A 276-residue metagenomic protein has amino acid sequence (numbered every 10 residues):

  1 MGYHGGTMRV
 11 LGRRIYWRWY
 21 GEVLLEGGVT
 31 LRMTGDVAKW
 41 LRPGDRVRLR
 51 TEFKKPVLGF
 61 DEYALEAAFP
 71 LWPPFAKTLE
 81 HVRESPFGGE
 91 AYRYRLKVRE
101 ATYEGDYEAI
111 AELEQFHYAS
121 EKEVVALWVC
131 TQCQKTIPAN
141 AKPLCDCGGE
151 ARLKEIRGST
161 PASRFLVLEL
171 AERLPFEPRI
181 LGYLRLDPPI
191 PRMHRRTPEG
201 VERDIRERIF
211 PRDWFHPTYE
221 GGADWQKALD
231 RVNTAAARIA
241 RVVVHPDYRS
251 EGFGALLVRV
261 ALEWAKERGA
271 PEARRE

Functional and structural regions predicted by a protein language model:
M1-W17: Structural detector for short beta-strands of small beta-barrel domains
Y3, T34-R50: Short nucleic-acid-contacting surface segments enriched for D/E, G, S/T with interspersed K/R
W17-L24: Short aromatic-glycine-enriched beta-strand elements
D61-E104, V129: Conserved N-terminal entry element of GNAT/NAT acetyltransferase domains
V125-L127, I156-S159, S163-F165, R173-H245: Conserved acyl-donor/pantetheine-binding loop and adjacent beta-alpha core of acyl/acetyltransferases and related
N140-E150: Cysteine-rich micro-motifs
A235-A237, V258, E263-E276: Conserved GNAT acetyl-CoA-binding A-motif
V244, R249-K266: Conserved acetyl-CoA-binding loop-helix of GNAT-fold acetyltransferases
